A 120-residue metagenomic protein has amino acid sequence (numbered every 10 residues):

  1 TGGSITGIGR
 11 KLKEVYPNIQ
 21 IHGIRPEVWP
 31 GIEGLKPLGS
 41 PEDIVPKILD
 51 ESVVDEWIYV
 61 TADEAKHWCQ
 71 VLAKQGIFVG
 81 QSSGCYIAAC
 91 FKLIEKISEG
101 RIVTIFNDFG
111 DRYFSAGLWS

Functional and structural regions predicted by a protein language model:
T1-G9, S82-C90: Short glycine/serine/threonine-rich phosphate/pyrophosphate-binding segments that cradle anionic phosphate groups
S4-T6, I24, W29-G31, Y86 (+1 more regions): Short, active-site-adjacent cap segments at secondary-structure transitions
G9, W57-I58, C69-Q70, F91 (+1 more regions): Generic hydrophobic alpha-helical scaffold/packing signal
G9-Y16, A88-S98: Alpha-helix C-terminal capping segments
K13-Q81, K96, G117-S120: Active-site/ligand-binding loops adjacent to catalytic centers
K47, F91-S120: Phosphate-binding loop/pocket of nucleotide- and phosphate-handling active sites
